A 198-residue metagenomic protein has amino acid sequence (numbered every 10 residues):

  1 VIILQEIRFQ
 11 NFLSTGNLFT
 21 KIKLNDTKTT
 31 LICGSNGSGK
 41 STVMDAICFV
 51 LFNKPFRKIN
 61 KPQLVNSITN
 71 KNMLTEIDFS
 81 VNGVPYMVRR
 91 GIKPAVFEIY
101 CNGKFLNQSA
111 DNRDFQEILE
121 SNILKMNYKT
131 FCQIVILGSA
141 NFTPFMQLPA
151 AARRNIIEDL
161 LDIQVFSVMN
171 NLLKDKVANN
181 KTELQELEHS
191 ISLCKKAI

Functional and structural regions predicted by a protein language model:
V1-Q108, R113: Extreme N-terminal "head/tail" segments of very large remodeling/mechanoenzyme assemblies
L31-C33, K104-F105, Y128, Q133-I198: Extended, Lys/Glu-rich alpha-helical coiled-coil stalks
V43, K71, D111-Q116, R153 (+2 more regions): Alpha-helical structural motif
F49-F52, S121-L124, D162, F166: Short, intrinsically disordered, mixed-charge
I77-Y86, R113-N141: Flexible, charged interface-and-hinge segments in very large macromolecular machines that mediate substrate binding
F97, I118-L119, I198: Generic hydrophobic, helix-prone segments enriched in Leu/Val/Ile
